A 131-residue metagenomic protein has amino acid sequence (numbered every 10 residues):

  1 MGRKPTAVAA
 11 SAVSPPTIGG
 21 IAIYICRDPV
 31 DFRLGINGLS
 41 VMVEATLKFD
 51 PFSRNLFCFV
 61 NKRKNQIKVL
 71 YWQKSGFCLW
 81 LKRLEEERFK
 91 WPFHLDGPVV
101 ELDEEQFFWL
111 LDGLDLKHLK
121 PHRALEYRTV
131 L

Functional and structural regions predicted by a protein language model:
M1-L131: Polybasic/polar functional segments that serve as interface/processing modules
